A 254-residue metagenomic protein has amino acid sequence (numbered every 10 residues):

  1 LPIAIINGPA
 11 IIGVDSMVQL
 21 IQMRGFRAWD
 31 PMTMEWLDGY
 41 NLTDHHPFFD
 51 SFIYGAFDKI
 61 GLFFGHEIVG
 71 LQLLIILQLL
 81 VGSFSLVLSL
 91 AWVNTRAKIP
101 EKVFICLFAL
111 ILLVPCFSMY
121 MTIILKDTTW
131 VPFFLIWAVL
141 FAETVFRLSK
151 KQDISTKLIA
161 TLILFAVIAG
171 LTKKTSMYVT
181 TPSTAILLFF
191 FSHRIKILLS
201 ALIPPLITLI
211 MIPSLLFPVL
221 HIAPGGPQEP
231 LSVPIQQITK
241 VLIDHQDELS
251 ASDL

Functional and structural regions predicted by a protein language model:
L1, W92-A97, V103-C116, M121 (+1 more regions): Transmembrane and membrane-interface helices of multi-pass, inner-membrane envelope-modifying transferases
I3-V14, R24-G82: Membrane-proximal lumenal/periplasmic loop motifs of glycosylation machinery
I5-G8, D44, F48-S51, E67-I75 (+3 more regions): Aromatic- and kink-enriched transmembrane "portal" helix at the membrane-lumen/periplasm boundary that abuts
I11-Q22, I197-L254: Juxtamembrane membrane-water interface segments immediately following transmembrane helices in multi-pass
R24, T129-S149, T161-A166, S183: Specific aromatic-rich, kink-prone transmembrane helix
I76-K98, I136: Transmembrane-helix motifs of polytopic, lipid-linked glycan transferases
D153-L158, F191-I207: Membrane-interfacial entry segments at the cytosolic side of transmembrane helices
L158-K173, T184-A185, P204-L209: Membrane-interface alpha helices of multi-pass inner-membrane proteins
